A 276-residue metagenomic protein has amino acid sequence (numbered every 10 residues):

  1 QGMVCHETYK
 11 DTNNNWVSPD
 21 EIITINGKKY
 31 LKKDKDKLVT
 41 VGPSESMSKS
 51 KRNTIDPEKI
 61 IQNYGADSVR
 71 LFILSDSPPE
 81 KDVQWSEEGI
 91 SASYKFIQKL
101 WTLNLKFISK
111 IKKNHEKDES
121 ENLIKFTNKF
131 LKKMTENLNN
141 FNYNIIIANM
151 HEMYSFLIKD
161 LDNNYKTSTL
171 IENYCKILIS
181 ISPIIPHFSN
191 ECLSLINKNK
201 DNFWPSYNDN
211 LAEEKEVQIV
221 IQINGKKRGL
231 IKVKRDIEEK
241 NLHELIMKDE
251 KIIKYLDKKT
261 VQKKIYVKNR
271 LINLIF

Functional and structural regions predicted by a protein language model:
Q1-P79: Alpha-helical recognition segments enriched in aromatics with Gly/Pro capping that present substrate-recognition
T8-D11, P57-K232, I265-L271: Helix-rich, typically C-terminal accessory recognition domains appended to large enzymatic cores
G42-K49, N224, L271-I275: Flexible lysine-rich "adenylation lid" loop at the C-terminal edge of ANL adenylation domains
K51-R52, K232-K234, F276: Short clusters of small/polar residues that mark proteolytic maturation junctions
N53, A212-E214, L256-K258: Short solvent-exposed loop/turn micro-motifs enriched in small/polar/acidic residues
R235-L256: A short, contiguous, amphipathic alpha-helix enriched in charged residues
L256-F276: Phosphate-backbone binding interfaces of nucleic-acid-interacting proteins
